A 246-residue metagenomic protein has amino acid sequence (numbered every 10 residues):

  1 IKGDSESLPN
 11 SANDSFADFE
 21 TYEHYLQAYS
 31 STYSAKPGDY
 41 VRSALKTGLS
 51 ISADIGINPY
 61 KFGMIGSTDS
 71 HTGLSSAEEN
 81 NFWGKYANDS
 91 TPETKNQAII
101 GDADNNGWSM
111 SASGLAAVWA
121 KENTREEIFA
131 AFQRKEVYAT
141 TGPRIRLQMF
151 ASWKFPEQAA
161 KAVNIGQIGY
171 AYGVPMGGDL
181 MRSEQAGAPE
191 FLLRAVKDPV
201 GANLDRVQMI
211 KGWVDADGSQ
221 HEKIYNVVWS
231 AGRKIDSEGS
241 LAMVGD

Functional and structural regions predicted by a protein language model:
I1-D246: C-terminal functional module detector
